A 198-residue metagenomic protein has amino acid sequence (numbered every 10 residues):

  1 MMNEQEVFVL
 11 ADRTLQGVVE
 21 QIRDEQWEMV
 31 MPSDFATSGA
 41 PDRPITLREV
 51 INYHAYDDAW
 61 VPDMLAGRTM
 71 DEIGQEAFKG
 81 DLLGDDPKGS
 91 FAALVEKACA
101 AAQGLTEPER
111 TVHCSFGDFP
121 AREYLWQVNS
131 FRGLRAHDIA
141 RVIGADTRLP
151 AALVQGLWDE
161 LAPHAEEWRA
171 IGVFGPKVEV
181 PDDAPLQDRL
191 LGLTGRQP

Functional and structural regions predicted by a protein language model:
M2-T46, D63-G80, D86-A93, G104-P198: Structured surface interface patches that mediate subunit assembly and partner/cofactor docking
Q21, Y53-H54, A101: Conserved catalytic core of Hanks-type protein kinase domains
I51-N52, R132: Generic secretory/membrane-interface signal
Y53-Y56, Y124: Sequence-level detector for tyrosine residue identity
D57, S90, L94-A101: C-terminal ligand-sensing/allosteric alpha-helical core of TetR-family HTH transcriptional regulators
